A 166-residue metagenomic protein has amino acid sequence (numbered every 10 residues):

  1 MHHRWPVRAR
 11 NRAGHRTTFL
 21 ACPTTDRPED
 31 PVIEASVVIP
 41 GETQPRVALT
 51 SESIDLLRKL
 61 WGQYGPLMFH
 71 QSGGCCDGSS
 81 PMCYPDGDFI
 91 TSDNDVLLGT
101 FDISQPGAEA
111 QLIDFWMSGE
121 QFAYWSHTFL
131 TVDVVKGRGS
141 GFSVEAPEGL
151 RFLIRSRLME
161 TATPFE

Functional and structural regions predicted by a protein language model:
H2-E166: Domain-level signature for proteins that mediate thiol-based redox and metal-cofactor handling
